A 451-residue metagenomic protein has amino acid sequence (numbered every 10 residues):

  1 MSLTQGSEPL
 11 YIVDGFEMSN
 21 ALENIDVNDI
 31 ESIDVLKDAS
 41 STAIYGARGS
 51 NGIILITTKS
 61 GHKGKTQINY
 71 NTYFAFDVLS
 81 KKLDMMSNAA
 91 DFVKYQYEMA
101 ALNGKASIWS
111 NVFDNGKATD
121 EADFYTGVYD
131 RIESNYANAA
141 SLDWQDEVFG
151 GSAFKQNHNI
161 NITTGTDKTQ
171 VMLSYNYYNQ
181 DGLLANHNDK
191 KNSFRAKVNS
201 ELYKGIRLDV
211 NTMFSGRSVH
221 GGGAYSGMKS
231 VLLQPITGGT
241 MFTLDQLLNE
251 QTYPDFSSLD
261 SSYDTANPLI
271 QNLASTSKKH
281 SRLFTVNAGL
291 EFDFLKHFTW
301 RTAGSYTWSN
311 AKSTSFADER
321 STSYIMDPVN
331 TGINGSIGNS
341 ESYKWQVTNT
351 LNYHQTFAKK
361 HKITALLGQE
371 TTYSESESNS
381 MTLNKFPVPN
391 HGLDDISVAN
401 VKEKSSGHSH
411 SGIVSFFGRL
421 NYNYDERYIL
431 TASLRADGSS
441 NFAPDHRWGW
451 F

Functional and structural regions predicted by a protein language model:
M1, G49-T72, N135-A137, I160-N161: N-terminal periplasmic accessory domains that precede and gate Gram-negative outer-membrane beta-barrel machines
L3-T4, M18-N20, A39-I44, G61-K63 (+3 more regions): Short beta-strands and strand-coil junctions in structured, solvent-facing domains, enriched
P9, D14-S41: Short acidic/polar hinge/loop motifs at secondary-structure boundaries that mediate gating or recognition
I12, I30, F194-A196, T302 (+5 more regions): Extended, hydrophobic alpha-helical segments in both membrane/secreted and soluble proteins
I53-L55, N157-N159, S193-A196, M213 (+6 more regions): Membrane-embedded beta-strand positions in outer-membrane beta-barrel channels/transporters
H62-S141, G182-T285, R301-A303, T307-V414 (+1 more regions): Surface-exposed loop/interface segments of Gram-negative outer-membrane beta-barrel transport/assembly proteins
K63, K155, T166-D167, Y203-G205 (+3 more regions): Outer-membrane beta-barrel channels and translocator barrels
T72, Y175-D181, L430-G438: Transmembrane beta-strand segments that form the barrel wall of outer-membrane beta-barrel proteins
